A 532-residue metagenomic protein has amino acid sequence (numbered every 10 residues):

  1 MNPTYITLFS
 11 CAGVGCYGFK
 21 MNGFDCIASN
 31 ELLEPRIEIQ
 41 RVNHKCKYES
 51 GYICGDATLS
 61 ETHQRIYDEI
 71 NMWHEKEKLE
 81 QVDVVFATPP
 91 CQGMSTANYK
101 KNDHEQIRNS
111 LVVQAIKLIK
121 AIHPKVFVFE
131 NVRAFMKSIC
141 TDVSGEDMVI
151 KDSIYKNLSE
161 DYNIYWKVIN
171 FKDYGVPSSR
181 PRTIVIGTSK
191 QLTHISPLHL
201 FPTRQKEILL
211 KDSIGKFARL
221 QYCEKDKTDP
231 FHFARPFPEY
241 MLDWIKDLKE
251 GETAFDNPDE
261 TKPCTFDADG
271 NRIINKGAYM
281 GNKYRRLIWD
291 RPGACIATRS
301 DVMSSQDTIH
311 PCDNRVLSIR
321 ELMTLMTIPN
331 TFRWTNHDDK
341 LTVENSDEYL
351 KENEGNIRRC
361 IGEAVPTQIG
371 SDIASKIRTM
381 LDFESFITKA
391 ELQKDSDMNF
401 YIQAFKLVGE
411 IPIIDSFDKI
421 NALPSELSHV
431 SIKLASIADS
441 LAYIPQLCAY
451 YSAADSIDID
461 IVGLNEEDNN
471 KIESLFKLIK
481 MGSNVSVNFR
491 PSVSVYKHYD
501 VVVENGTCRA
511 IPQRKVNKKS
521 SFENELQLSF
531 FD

Functional and structural regions predicted by a protein language model:
N2-I122, R133-D147: Core alpha/beta nucleotide-donor-binding catalytic domains of modification enzymes
T4-Y5, H429-S431: Residues that mark the start of a beta-strand
I27, D83, K125, S428 (+1 more regions): Conserved acidic residues
D68-L79, Q92-K283: Class I S-adenosyl-L-methionine
K151-I154, Q446-L447, N470-G482, D500-V501: Short, aromatic/basic amphipathic alpha-helical patches
E239-V408, K518-F531: C-terminal target-recognition/interaction regions appended to catalytic cores
R272, V485-V487, C508-A510: Short linear proline/tyrosine/threonine-rich motifs used for host-factor recruitment and membrane trafficking/assembly
L407-L423, A435-A442: A short, well-structured beta->alpha microelement
